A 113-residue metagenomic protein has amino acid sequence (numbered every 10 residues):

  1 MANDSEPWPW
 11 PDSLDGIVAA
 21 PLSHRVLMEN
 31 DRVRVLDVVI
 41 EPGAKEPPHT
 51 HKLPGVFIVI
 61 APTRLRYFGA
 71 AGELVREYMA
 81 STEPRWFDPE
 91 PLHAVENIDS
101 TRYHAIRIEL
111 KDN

Functional and structural regions predicted by a protein language model:
M1-L36, P47-P48, Y67-G69, V75-P89 (+3 more regions): A short, N-terminal "cap"/entry segment at the start of jelly-roll beta-barrel domains of the cupin/DSBH fold
I40: Conformational-control "hinges and anchors"
H51-A71: Glycine- and acidic-residue-biased ligand/ion/polar-headgroup-sensing regions
